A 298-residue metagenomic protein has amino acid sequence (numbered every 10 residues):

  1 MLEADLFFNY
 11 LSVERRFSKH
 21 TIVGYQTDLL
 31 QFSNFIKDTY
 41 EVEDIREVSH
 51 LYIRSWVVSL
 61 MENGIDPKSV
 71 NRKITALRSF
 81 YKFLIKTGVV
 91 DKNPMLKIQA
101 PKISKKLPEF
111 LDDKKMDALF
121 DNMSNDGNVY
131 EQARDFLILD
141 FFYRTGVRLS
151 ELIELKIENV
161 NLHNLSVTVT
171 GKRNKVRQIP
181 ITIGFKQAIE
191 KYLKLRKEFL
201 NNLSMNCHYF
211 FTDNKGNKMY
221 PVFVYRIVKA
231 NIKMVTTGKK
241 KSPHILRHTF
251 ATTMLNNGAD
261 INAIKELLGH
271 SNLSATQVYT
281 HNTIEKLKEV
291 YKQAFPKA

Functional and structural regions predicted by a protein language model:
M1-A298: Conserved catalytic core of the tyrosine transesterase superfamily
